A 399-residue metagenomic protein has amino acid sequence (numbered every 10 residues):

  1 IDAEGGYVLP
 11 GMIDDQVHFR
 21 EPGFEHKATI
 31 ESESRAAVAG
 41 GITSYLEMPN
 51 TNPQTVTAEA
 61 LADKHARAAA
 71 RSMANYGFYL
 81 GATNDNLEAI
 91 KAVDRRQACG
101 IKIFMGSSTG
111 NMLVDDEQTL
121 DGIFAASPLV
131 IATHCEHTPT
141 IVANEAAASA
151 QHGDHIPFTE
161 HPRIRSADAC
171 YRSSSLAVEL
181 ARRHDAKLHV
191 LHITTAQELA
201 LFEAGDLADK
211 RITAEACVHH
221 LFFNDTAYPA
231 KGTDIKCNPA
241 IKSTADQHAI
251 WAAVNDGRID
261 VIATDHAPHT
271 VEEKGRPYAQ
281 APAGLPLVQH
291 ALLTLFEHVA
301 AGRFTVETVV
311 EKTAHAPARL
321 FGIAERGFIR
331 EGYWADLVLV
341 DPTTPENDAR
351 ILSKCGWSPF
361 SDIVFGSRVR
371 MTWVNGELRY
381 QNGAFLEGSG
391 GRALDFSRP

Functional and structural regions predicted by a protein language model:
A3-R71: Metal-associated gating/positioning segment near the N- to mid-region
G5, Q16, A37, G41 (+12 more regions): Divalent metal-coordination and catalytic microenvironments
H18-A28, T43-A58, F78-A89, F104-D115 (+3 more regions): Divalent metal-binding segments
P49-T51, G106, E136, I193 (+2 more regions): Short, ordered loop/turn segments at secondary-structure junctions
A66-A82: A glycine-rich helix N-cap at a beta->alpha junction
E88-I103, T109-I262: Histidine/acidic residue-rich metal-binding segments in metalloenzymes
H155-D185, D234, N255-I262, A267-T344: His/Asp/Glu-enriched, well-ordered alpha-helical/loop segment that forms or immediately abuts the divalent-metal
P277-Q280, E331-D395: C-terminal cap of metal-dependent C-N hydrolases
